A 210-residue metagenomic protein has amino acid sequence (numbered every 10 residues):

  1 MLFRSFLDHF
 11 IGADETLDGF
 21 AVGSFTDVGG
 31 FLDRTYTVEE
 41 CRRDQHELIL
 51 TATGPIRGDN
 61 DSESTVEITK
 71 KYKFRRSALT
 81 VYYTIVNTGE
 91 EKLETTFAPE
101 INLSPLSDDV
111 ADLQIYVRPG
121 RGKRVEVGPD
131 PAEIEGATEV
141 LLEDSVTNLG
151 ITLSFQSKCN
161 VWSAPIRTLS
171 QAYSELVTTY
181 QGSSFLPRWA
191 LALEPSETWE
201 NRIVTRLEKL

Functional and structural regions predicted by a protein language model:
E15-T69, K73-Y82, V86-G89, V140-L210: Beta-strand-rich recognition/accessory modules
T80, V86-S163: Polysaccharide-binding surfaces and accessory modules of carbohydrate-active proteins
